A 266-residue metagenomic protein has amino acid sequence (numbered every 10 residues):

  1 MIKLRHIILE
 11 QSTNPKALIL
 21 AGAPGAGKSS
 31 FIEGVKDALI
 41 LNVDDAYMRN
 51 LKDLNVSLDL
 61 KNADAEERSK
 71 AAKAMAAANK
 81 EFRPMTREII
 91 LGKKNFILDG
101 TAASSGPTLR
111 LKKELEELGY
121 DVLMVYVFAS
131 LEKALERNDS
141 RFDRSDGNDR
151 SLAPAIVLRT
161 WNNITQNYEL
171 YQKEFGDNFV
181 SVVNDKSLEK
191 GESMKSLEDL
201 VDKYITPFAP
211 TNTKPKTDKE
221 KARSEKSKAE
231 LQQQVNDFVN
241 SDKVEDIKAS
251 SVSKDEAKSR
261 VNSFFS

Functional and structural regions predicted by a protein language model:
I2-Q11: Proteolytic processing junctions in secreted/extracellular precursors, especially proprotein convertase/trypsin-like
Q11-P15, E88-I90: Phosphate-binding P-loop
L18-I19: Short hydrophobic/aromatic beta-strand immediately N-terminal to the Walker A/P-loop
A23-P24: The conserved Walker
S29-K94, G106: Conserved substrate/cofactor phosphate-moiety recognition/catalytic segment in nucleotide-dependent phosphotransferases
D99-T108, L131: Acidic, metal-coordinating catalytic cores used for nucleic-acid/nucleotide bond scission and strand-transfer chemistry
E116-N138: Conserved phosphate-donor/acceptor-positioning beta-strand/loop module used by diverse small-molecule
E132-S266: Conserved GTP-binding G-domain of TRAFAC-class P-loop NTPases and closely related GTPase folds
